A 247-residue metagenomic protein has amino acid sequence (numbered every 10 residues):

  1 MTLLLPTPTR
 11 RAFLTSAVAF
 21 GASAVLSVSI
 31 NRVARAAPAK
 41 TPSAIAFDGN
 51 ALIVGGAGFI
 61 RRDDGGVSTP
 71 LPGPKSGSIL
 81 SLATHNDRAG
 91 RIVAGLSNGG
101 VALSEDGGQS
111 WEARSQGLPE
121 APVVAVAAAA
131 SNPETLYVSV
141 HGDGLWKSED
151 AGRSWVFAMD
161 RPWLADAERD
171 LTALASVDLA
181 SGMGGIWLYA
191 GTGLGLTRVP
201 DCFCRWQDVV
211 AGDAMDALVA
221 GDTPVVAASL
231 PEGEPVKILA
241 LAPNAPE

Functional and structural regions predicted by a protein language model:
M1-A12, S16-R35: N-terminal secretory signal peptides
R35-F47, G73-D87, S115-S131, P162-A180 (+1 more regions): Short coil-to-beta transitions that initiate beta-strands within beta-rich domains
R35-S68: An edge-strand/N-cap motif at the start of beta-rich repeat modules
G49-N50, A89-G90, P133-E134, G185-I186 (+1 more regions): Short coil/turn segments that connect the beta-strands within blades of beta-propeller domains
A57-I60, N98-V101, D143-G144, L194-L196: Loop/turn residues immediately N-terminal
R61-D63, S104-E105, S148-E149, V199-P200: Conserved Ser/Thr-centered positions that define the repeating blades of beta-propeller domains
P70-P72, E112-S115, V156-D160, Q207-D213: Beta-propeller fold detector
